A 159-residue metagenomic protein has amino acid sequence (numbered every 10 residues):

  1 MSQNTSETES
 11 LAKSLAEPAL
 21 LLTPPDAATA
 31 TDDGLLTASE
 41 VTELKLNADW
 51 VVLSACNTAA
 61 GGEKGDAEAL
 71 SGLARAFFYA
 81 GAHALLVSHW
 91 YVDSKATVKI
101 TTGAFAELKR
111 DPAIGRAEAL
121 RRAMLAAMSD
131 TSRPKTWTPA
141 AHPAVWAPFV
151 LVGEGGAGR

Functional and structural regions predicted by a protein language model:
M1-R159: Catalytic cores of enzymes
